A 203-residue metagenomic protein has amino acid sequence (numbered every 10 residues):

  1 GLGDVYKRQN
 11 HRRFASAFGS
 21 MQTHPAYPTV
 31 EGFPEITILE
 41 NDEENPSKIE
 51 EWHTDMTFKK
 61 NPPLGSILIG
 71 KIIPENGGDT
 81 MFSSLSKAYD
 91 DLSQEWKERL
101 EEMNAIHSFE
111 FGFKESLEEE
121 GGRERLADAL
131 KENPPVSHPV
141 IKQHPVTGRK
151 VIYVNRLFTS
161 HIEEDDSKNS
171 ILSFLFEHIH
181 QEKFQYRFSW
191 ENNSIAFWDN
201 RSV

Functional and structural regions predicted by a protein language model:
L2-Y6: Short, small-residue-biased leader/transition segments that mark boundaries at the very start of proteins
Q9-M21: Glycine-rich loop at the start of a catalytic domain that most often binds anionic cofactors/ligands
H24: Glycine-rich, N-terminal phosphate-binding loop and its surrounding beta-alpha-beta segment
Y27-Q185, F197, R201-V203: Active-site environment of non-heme Fe oxygenases that use a 2-His-1-carboxylate facial triad
